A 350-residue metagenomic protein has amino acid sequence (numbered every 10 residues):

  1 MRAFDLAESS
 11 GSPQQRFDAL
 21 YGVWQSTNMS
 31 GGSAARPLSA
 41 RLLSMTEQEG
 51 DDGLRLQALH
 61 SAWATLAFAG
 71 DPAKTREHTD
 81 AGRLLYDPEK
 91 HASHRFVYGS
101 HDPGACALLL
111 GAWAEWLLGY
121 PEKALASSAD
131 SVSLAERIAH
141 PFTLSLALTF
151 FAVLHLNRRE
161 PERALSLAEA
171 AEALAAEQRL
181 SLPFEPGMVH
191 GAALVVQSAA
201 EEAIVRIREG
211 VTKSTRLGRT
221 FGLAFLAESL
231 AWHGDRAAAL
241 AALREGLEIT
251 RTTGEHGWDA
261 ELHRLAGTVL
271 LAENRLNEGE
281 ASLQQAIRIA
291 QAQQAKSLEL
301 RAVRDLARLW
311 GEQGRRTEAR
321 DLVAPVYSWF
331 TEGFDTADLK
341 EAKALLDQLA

Functional and structural regions predicted by a protein language model:
M1-D5, S10-F17, G22-L43: Well-ordered mid-protein domain cores that form the structural environment of catalytic cofactors
M1-S10, L43-M45, L59, R76-L85 (+2 more regions): Helix-coil-helix junctions within alpha-helical repeat/solenoid scaffolds
P13-Q15, D51-L54, S181, A337: Low-complexity, flexible helical/coil segments
Q15-M29, L56-F68, L109-W116, T149-L156: Non-membrane alpha-helical segments in proteins
T27, E49-D51: A conserved hydrophobic secondary-structure block that centers on an alpha-helix together with its immediately flanking
D71-P72: Short terminal or interdomain "cap/linker" segment that borders an active site or interface and mediates
K90-H101: Acidic, Ser/Thr- and Gly/Pro-rich intrinsically disordered linkers and low-complexity segments that flank or connect
G104: Acidic, His- and aromatic-enriched active-site or binding-groove loops in soluble protein domains that engage sugars
